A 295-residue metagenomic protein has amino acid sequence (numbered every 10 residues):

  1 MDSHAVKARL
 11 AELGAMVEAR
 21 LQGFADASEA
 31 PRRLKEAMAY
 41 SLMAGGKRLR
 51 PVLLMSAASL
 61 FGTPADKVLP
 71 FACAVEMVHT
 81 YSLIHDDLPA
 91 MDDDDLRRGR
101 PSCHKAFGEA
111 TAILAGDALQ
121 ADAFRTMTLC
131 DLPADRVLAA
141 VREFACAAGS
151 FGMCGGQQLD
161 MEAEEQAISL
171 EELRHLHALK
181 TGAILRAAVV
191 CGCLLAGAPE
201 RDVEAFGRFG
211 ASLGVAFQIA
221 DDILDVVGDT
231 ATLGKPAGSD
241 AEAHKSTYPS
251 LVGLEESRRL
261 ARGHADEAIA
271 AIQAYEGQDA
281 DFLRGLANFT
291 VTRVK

Functional and structural regions predicted by a protein language model:
M1-K295: All-alpha prenyltransferase/terpene-synthase fold signal
